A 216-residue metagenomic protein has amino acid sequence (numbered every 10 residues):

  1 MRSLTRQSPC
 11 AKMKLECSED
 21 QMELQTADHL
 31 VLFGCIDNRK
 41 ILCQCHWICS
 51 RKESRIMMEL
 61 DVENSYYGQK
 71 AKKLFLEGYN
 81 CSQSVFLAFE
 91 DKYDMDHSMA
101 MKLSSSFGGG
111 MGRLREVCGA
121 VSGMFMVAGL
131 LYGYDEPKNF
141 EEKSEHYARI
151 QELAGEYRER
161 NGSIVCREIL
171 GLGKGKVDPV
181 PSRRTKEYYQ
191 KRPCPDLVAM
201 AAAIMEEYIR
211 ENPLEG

Functional and structural regions predicted by a protein language model:
T5-Q7, D20-L24, L30-F33, K40-C43 (+1 more regions): N-terminal amphipathic/hydrophobic targeting modules at extreme N-termini, encompassing cleavable Sec/SRP-type signal
K12, K40, Q44, R51 (+1 more regions): Short, positively charged and aromatic/hydrophobic N-terminal segments
M57-E77: Polybasic, low-complexity association/targeting segments
M58-D61, F89-S106, G175-P179: Acidic-glycine-rich active-site phosphate/pyrophosphate-binding loop
Q69-L76, F107-R115, K186-K191: A short glycine/serine-rich beta->alpha loop
L87-D91, V127, F140-G216: Amphipathic alpha-helical interface segments
M111-A148: Helix-adjacent hinge/juxtasegments
